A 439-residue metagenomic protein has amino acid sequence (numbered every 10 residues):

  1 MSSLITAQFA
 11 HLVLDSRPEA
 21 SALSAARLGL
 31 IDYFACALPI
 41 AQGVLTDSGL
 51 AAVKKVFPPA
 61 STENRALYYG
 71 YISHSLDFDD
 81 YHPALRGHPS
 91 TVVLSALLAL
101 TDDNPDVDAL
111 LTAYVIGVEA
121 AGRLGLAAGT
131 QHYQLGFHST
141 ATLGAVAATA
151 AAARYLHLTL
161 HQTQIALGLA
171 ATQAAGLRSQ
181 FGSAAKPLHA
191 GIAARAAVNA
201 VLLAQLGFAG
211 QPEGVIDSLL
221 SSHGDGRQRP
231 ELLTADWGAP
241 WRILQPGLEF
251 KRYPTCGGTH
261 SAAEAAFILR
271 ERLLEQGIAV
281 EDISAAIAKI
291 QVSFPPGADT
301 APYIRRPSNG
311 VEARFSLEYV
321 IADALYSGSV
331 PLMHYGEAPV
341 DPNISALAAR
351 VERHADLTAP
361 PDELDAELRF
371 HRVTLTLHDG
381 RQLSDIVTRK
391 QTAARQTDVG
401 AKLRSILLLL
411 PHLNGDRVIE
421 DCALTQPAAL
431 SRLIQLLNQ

Functional and structural regions predicted by a protein language model:
M1-R86, A185-R195, L202-Q439: Terminal-appendage/accessory-domain detector
R27, P83-S90, L94, D106-V115 (+5 more regions): Conserved, well-structured ligand/cofactor-binding cores
L30-P39, L97, L143-R154, I321: Hydrophobic mid-domain F-helix/FG-region of cytochrome P450s
H74-Q131: Hydrophobic alpha-helical hairpins/lids featuring a short glycine-rich hinge
V92-L94, A99, D103, A120 (+3 more regions): Short connector loops/turns at beta-strand edges and beta->alpha or beta->beta junctions
S95-D103, T149-Y155, V201-A204, A265 (+1 more regions): Well-ordered alpha-helical scaffold segments within catalytic/enzyme domains
D108-T112, I116-N199, V215-L219: Glycine-rich, mobile lid/loop segments that gate access to catalytic sites or pores
